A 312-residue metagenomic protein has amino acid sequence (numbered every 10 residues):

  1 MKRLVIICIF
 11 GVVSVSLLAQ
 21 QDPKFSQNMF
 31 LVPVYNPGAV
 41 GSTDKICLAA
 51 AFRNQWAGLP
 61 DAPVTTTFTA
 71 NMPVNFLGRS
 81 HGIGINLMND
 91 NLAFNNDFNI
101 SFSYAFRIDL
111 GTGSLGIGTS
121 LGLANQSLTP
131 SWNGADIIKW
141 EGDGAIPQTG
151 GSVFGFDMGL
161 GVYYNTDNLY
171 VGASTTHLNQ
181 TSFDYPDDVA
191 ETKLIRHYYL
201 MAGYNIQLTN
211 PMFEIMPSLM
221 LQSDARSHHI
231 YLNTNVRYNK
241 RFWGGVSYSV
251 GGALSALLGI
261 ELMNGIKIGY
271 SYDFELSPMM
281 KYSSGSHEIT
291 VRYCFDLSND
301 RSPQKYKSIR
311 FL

Functional and structural regions predicted by a protein language model:
M1-K2, Q21: N-terminal hydrophobic targeting signals that begin at the initiator methionine
L4-V15: Sec-dependent N-terminal signal peptides
Q20-L312: Subset of outer-membrane beta-barrel
